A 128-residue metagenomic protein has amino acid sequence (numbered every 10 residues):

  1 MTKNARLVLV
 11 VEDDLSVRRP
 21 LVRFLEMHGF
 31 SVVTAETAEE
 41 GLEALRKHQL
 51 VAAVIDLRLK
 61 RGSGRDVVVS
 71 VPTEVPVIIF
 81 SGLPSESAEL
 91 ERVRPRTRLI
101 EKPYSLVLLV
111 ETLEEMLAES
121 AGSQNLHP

Functional and structural regions predicted by a protein language model:
L9, T34-A52: Acidic, metal-coordinating helix/loop segments flanking the phosphotransfer/catalytic sites of two-component signaling
E12: Conserved acidic carboxylate
L15, E36-E40, V107: Acidic phosphotransfer microenvironment of two-component signaling modules
L15-V33: Two-component/phosphorelay signaling modules centered on CheY-like receiver
V22, I100, Y104-L117, A121-L126: C-terminal output helix
D56-V71, P84: Conserved phosphotransfer microenvironments
G64, R92-I100: As written
F80-S81: Hydrophobic/aromatic residues positioned on beta-strands within the core alpha/beta folds
